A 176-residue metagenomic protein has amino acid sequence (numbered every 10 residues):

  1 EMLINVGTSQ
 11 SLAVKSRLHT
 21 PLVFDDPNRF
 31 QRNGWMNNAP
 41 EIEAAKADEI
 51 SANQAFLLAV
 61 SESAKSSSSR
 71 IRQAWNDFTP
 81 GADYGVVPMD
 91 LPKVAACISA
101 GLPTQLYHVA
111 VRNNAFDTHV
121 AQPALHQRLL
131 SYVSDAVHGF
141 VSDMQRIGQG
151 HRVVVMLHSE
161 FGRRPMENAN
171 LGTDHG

Functional and structural regions predicted by a protein language model:
E1-I147, M166: Feature for exported/extracytoplasmic and membrane-associated proteins, marking the mature portion
T104, D174-G176: Short, solvent-exposed loop/turn segments at the edges of secondary structure
L129, T173-D174: Short acidic-hydrophobic sequence patches enriched in Asp/Glu that either
V137, V141-A169, H175: Metal-dependent active-site segment of extracytoplasmic phospho-/sulfohydrolases and closely related
